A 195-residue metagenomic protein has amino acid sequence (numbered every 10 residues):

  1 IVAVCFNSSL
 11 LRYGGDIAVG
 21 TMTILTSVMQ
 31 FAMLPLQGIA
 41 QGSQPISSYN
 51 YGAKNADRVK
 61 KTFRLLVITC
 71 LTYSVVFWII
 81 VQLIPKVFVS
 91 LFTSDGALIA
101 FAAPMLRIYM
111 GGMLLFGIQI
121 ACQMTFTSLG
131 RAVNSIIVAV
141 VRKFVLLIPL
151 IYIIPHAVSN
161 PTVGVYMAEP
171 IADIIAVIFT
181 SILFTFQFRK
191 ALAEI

Functional and structural regions predicted by a protein language model:
I1-S27, F31, Y49, V87-G96 (+1 more regions): Helix-terminus/linker motif at the lipid-water interface of multi-pass membrane proteins
V2, F116-Q119, A176-F179: Membrane-embedded alpha-helical transmembrane segments of multi-pass integral membrane proteins
N7, T21-I79, L83-P85, F116-V138: Small-residue-rich hydrophobic transmembrane alpha-helices
I17-A18, A132-V133, P161-T162: Membrane-helix interface segments
I24-Q30, G96-C122, P149: Alpha-helical transmembrane segments of multi-pass membrane proteins
S47-G112, I154-I195: Short alpha-helical transmembrane segments in multi-pass integral membrane proteins
L146-P155: Hydrophobic alpha-helical transmembrane segments in multi-pass integral membrane proteins
